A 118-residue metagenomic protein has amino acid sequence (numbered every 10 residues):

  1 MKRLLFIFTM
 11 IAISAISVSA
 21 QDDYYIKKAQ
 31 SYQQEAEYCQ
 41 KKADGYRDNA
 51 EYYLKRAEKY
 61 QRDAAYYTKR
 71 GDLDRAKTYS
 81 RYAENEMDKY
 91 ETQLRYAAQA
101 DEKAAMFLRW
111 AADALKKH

Functional and structural regions predicted by a protein language model:
L4-A15: Sec-dependent N-terminal signal peptides
I16-A20: Sec/Tat signal peptide C-region and signal peptidase I cleavage site
Q21-H118: Extended amphipathic alpha-helical heptad-repeat regions
